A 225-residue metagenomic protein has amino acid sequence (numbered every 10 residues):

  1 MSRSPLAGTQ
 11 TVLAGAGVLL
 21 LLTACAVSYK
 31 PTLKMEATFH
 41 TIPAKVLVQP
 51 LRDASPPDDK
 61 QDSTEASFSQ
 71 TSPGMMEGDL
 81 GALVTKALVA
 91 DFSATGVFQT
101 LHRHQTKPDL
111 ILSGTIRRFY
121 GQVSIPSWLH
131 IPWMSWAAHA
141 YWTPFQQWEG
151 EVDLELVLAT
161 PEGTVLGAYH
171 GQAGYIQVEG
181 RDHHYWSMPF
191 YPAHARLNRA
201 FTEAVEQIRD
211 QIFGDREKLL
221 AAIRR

Functional and structural regions predicted by a protein language model:
M1-A14: Bacterial N-terminal signal peptides that target proteins for export
C25-T95, Q172, H183-P189, V205-R225: A structural "domain/chain start" motif
A26-L33, T106-V165, Y191: Surface-exposed short loop/turn segments
V97-P108: Short acidic low-complexity segments
V123-I125, V178-D182: Outer-membrane beta-barrel proteins
H170-E179: Short, solvent-exposed aromatic-acidic interface loops
G180-N198: Short, surface-exposed secondary-structure junctions/capping segments
